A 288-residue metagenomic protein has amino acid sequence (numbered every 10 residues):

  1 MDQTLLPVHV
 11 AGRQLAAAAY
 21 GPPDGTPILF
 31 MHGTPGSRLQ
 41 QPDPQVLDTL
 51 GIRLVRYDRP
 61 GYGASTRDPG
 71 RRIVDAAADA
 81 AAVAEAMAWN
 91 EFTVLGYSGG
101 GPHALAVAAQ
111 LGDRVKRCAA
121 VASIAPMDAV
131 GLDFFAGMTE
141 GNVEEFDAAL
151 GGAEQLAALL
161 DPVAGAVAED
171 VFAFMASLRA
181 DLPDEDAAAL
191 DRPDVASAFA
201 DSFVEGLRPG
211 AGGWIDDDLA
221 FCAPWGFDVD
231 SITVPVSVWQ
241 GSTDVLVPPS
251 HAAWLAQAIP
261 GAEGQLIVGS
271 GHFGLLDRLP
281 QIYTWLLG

Functional and structural regions predicted by a protein language model:
M1-A19: N-terminal cap/lid segment of alpha/beta-hydrolase-fold proteins
R13-T66: Conserved HGGG/HGGXW glycine-rich cap/lid loop of the alpha/beta-hydrolase fold
D75-T93: Conserved acidic catalytic loop of the alpha/beta-hydrolase fold
N90-F134: Conserved hydrolase catalytic core segment
M138-F227: Alpha/beta-hydrolase
I232, V238-Q240, D244: Short beta-strand/loop motif that positions the catalytic acidic residue of the alpha/beta-hydrolase fold
V245-H251: Conserved alpha/beta-hydrolase "acid-adjacent" motif
G261-G288: Catalytic active-site module of serine/aspartate enzymes centered on a nucleophile-bearing elbow/loop
